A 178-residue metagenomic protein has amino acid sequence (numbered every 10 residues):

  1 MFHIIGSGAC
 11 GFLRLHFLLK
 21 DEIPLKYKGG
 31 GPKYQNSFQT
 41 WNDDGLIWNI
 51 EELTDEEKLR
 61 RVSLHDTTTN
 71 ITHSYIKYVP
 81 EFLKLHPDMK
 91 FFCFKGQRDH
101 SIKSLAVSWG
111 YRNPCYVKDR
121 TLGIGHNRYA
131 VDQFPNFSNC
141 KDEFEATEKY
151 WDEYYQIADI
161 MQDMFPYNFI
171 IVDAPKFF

Functional and structural regions predicted by a protein language model:
M1-L64: PAPS-dependent sulfotransferase catalytic core
H3-G6, P24-G29, T68-I71, K90-K95 (+1 more regions): A structural signal for short, well-ordered beta-strand segments and their strand-loop junctions that often border
S7, P24, N36-S37, N42 (+6 more regions): Generic serine detector
D44-I50, T68-T72, A146-Y150: Short, flexible loop segments at the rims of nucleotide/cofactor-binding pockets, characterized by
K58-E81: Glycine-rich phosphate-binding loop used to anchor ATP phosphates in small-molecule kinases, encompassing both
I76-F178: PAPS-dependent sulfotransferase catalytic domain
